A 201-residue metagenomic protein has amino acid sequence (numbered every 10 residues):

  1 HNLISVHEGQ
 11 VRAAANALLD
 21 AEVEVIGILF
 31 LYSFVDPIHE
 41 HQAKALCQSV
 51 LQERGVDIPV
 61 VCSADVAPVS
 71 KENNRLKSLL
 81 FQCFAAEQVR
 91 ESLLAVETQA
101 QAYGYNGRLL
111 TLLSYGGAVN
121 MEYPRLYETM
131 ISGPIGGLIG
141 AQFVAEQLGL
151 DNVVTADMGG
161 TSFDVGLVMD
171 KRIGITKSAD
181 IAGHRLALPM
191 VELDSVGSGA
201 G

Functional and structural regions predicted by a protein language model:
H1-G201: N-terminally biased helix-coil "hinge/interface" segments that flank
